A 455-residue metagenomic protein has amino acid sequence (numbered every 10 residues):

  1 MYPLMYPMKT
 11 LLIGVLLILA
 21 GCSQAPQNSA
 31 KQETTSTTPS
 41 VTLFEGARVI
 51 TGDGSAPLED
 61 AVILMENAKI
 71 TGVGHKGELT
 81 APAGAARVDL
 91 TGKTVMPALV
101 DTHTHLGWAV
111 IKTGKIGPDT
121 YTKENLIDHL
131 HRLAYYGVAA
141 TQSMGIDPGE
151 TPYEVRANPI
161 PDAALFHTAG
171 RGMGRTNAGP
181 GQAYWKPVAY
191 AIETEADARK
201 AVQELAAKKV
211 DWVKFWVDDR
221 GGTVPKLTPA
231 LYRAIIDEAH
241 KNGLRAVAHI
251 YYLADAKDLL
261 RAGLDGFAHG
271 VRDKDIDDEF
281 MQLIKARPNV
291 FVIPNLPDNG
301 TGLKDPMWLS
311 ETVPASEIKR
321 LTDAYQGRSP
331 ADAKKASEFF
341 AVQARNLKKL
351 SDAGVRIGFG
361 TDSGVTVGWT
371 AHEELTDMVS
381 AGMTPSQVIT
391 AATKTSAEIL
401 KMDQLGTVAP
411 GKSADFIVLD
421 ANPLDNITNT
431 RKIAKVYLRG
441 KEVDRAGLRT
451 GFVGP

Functional and structural regions predicted by a protein language model:
L19-G21: C-terminal motif of bacterial Sec signal peptides marking the signal peptidase cleavage site
S23-A25: Bacterial signal peptide processing site
E33, V49-V62, H75-E78, T384-I389 (+1 more regions): Acidic, glycine-enriched loop/beta-strand segments at the rims of small-molecule binding/catalytic pockets
T94-A157, G179-A183, A254-A262: Metal-associated gating/positioning segment near the N- to mid-region
L106-K123, T176-E193, D219-K226, R328-K335: Acidic/histidine-rich helix-loop elements that form or flank divalent-metal/phosphate-binding sites at the catalytic
L126-T151, A163-R171, V210-G221, R245 (+3 more regions): Divalent metal-dependent hydrolysis catalytic cores, especially in the metallo-beta-lactamase
P159-R171, K226-A248, P294: Alpha-helix-loop-beta-strand connector modules within alpha/beta enzyme cores
K200-T223, V271-A381, V453-P455: Active-site neighborhoods of metal-dependent hydrolases
